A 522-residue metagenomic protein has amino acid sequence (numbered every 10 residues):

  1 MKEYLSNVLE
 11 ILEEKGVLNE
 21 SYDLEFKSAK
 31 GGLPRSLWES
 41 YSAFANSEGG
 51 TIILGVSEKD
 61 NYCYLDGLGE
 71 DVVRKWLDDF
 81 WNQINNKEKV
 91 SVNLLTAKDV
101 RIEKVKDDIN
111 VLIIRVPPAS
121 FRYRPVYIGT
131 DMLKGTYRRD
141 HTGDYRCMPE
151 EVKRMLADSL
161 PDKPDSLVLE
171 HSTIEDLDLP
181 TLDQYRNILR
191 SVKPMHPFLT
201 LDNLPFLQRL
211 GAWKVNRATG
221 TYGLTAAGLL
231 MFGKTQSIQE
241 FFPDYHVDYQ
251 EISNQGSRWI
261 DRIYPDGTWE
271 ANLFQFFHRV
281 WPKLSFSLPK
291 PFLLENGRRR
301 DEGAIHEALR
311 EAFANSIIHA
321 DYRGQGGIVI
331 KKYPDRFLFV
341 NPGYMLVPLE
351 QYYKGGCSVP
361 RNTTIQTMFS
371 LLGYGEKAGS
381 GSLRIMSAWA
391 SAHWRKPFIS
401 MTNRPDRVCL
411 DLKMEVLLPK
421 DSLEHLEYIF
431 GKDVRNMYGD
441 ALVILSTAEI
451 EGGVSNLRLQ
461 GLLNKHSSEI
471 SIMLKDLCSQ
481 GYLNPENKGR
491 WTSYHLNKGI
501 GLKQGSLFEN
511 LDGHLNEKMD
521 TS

Functional and structural regions predicted by a protein language model:
M1-A304, R310, A314-L426, K432 (+5 more regions): Conserved N-terminal catalytic/coupling substructures associated with nucleotide/phosphate chemistry
V434-V454, S522: Short amphipathic alpha-helical interface segments
Y438, K488-L511: Short, cationic-aromatic polyanion-contact patches
S506-S522: Amphipathic alpha-helical dimerization/coiled-coil segments that flank or bridge DNA-binding/regulatory modules
